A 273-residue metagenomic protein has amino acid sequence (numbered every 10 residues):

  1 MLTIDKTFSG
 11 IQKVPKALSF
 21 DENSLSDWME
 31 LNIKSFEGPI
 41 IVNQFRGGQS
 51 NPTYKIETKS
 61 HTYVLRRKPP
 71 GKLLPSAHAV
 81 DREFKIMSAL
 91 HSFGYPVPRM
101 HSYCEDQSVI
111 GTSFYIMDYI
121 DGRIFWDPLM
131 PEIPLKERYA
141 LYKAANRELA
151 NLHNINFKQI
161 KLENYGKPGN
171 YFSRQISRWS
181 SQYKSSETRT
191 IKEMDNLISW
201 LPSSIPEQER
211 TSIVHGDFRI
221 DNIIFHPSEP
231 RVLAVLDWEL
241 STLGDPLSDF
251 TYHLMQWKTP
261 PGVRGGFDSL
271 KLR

Functional and structural regions predicted by a protein language model:
L2-F36, I40: Juxta-kinase regulatory segment immediately upstream of eukaryotic protein kinase catalytic domains
I11, P227, L243, R264 (+1 more regions): FAD-dependent flavoprotein oxygenase/oxidase catalytic domain
P39-I213, H226-P230: ATP-binding pocket architecture of kinase catalytic cores
I116, H215, V235-D237: Generic enzyme active-site microenvironment
I213-H215, I220: Catalytic-loop of the protein kinase fold
I224-Y252, T259: Catalytic activation segment of kinase domains across protein kinase-like and atypical kinase folds
S248-R273: Active-site activation/catalytic loop segments of kinase-like enzymes and analogous catalytic loops in related
